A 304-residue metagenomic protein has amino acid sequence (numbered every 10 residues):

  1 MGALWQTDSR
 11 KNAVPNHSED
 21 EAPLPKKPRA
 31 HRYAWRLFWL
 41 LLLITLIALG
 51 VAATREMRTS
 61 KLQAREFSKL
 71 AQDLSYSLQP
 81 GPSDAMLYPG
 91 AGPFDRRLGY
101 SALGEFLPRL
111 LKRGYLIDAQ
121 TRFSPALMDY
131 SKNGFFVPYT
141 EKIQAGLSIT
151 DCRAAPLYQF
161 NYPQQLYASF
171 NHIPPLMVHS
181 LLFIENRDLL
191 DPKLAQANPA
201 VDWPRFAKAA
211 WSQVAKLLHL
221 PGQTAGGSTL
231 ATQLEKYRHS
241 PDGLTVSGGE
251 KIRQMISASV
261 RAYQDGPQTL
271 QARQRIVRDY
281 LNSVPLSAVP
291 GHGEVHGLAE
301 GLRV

Functional and structural regions predicted by a protein language model:
M1-L40: N-terminal Lys/Arg-rich, disordered targeting/topogenic segments
K27, I47-G50, E56-Q63, F67-V304: Peptidoglycan glycan-strand catalytic modules in the bacterial/periplasmic cell-wall system
L37-A52: Hydrophobic membrane-insertion alpha-helices, especially the h-region of bacterial N-terminal signal peptides
